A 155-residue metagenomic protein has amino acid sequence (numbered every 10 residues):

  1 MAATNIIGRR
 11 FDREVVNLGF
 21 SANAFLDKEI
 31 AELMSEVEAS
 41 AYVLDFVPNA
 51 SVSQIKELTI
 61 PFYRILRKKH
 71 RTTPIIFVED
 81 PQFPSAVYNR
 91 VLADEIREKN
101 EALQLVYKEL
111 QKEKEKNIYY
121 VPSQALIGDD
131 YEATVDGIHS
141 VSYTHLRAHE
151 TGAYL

Functional and structural regions predicted by a protein language model:
M1-E36: Serine-esterase "nucleophile elbow" of acetyl-processing enzymes
A3, L58, F62, K99-V106: A general structural detector for well-ordered alpha-helical segments in enzyme core domains, enriched
A24-K69, D80-Y88, E132: Oxyanion-hole/transition-state-stabilizing segment in secreted/luminal serine hydrolases and related acyltransferases
F83-P122: Substrate-gating cap/lid alpha-helix
V141: Short, conserved phosphate/pyrophosphate- and ester-handling motifs at nucleotide-, phospho-/glycolipid
T144-H145, H149-T151: Conserved small/polar residues in nucleotide/adenosyl-binding loops
